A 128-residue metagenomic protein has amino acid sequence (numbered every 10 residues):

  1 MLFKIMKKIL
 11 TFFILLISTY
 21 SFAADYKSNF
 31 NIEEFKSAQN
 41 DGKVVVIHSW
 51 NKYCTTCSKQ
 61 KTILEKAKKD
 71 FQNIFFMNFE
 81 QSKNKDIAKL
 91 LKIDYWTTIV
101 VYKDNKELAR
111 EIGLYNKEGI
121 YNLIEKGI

Functional and structural regions predicted by a protein language model:
M1-I9: Positively charged n-region of N-terminal signal peptides that target proteins for export
I9-S18: Sec-dependent N-terminal signal peptides
F22-G42, E125-I128: N-terminal leader/targeting and pre-domain segments
Y26-N29, S49, K68, Q72-D86: Thiol-based oxidoreductase modules, predominantly thioredoxin-like and allied folds used for disulfide exchange
N40-K52: Short active-site neighborhood of thiol/selenol oxidoreductases, capturing the structured segment around
T56-D70: Typically the conserved alpha-helix immediately C-terminal to a functionally engaged Cys/Sec in thioredoxin-like
L91-V100: Structural micro-motif
K103-I128: Non-catalytic, surface beta->alpha helical segment in thiol-disulfide oxidoreductase systems
